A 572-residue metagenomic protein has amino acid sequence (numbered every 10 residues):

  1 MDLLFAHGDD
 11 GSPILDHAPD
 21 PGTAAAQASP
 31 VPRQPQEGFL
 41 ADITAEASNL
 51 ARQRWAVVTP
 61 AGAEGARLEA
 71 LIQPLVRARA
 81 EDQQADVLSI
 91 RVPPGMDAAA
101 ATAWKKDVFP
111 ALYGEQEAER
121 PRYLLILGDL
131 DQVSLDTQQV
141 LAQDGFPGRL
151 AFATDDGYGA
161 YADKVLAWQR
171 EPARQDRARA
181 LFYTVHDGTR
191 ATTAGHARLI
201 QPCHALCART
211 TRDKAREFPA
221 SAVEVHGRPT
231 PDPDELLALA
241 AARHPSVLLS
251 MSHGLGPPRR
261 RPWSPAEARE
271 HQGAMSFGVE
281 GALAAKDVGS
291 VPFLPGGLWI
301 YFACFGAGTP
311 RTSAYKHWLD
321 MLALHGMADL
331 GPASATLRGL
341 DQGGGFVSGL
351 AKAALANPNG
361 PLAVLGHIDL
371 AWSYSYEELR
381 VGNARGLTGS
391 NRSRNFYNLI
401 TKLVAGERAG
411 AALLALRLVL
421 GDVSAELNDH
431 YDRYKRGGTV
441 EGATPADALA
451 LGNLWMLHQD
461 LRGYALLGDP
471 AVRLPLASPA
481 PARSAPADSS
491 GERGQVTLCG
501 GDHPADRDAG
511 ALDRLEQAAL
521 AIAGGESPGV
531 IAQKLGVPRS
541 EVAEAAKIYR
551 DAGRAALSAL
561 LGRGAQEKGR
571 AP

Functional and structural regions predicted by a protein language model:
M1-V140, R436-G437, A443, A450-A477 (+2 more regions): Pre-catalytic or accessory/regulatory segments outside the catalytic core
Q34-P35, R52-L88, D129-Q132, V140-A274 (+1 more regions): A domain-level signal for caspase-like cysteine endopeptidase catalytic cores and their zymogen-processing architecture
R79-A80, P110-Q132, C207-S348, N359 (+1 more regions): Catalytic-core segments of thiol-dependent peptidases
F182-R190, A205-R209, D213, F305-E492: Active-site-proximal C-terminal subdomain of hydrolase catalytic domains
A509-E526: Short, amphipathic alpha-helical "recognition" segments used to contact nucleic acids or chromatin
I531-Q533: Short alpha-helical "recognition helix" segments of helix-turn-helix
P538-A552: Major-groove recognition helix of helix-turn-helix-like DNA-binding domains
R550-R570: Short Lys/Arg-enriched helix C-cap and helix-to-coil transition segments that create basic nucleic-acid-contact patches
